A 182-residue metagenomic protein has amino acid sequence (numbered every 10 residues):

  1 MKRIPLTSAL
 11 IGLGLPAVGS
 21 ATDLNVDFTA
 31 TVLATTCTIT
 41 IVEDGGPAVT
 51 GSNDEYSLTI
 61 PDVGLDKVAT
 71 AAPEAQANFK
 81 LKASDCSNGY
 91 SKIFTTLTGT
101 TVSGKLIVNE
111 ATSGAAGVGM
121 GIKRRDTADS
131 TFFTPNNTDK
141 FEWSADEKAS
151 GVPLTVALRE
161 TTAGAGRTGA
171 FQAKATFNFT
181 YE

Functional and structural regions predicted by a protein language model:
M1-S20: Gram-negative bacterial Sec-dependent N-terminal signal peptides
K2-R3, S20-E182: Mature extracellular/passenger domains of Gram-negative fimbrial/pilin and adhesin proteins
